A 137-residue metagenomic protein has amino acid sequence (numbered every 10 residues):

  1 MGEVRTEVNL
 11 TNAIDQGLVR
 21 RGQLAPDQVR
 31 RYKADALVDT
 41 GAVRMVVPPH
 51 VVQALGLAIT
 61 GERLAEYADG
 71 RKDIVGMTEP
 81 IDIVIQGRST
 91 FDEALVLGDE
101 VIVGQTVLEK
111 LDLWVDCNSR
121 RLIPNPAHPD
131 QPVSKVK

Functional and structural regions predicted by a protein language model:
M1-K137: Pepsin/retropepsin-fold aspartyl endopeptidases
